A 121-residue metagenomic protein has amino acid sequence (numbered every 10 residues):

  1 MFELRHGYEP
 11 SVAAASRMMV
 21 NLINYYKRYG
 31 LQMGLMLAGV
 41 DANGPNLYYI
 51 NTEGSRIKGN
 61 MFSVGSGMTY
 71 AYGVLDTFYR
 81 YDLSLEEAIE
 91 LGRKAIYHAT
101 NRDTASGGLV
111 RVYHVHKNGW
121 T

Functional and structural regions predicted by a protein language model:
M1-T121: Long, low-complexity N-terminal extensions
